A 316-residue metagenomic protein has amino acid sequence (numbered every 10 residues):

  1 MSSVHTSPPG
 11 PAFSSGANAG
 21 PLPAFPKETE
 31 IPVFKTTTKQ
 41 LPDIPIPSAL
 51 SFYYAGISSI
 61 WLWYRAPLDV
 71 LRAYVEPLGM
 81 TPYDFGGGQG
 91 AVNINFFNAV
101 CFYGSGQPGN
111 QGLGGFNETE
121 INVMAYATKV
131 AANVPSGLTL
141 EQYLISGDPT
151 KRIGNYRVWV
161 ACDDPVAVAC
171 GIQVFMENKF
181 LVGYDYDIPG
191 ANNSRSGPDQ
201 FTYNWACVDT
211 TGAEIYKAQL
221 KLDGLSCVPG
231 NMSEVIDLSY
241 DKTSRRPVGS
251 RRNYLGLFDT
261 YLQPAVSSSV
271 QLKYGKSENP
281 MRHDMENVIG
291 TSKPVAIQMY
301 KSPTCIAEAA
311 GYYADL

Functional and structural regions predicted by a protein language model:
S3-I46, R157-L316: Interaction-surface and assembly-scaffold signal
T38-Q40, P45-N98: N-terminal ordered "arm"
A73-G79, D84, G88, S105-N110 (+5 more regions): Generic detector of ordered, mature protein regions
F97-T211: Aromatic- and glycine-enriched beta-alpha-beta binding-site module
